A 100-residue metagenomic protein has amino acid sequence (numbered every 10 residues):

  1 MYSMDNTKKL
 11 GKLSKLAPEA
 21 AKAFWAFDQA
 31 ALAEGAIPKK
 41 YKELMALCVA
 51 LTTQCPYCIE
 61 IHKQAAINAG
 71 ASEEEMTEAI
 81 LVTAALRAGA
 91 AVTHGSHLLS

Functional and structural regions predicted by a protein language model:
M1-E43, I67-N68, H94-S100: Acidic, glycine/proline-rich low-complexity segments that act as flexible tails and inter-domain linkers
S14-A17, C48-L51, A85, A90 (+1 more regions): Generic low-complexity, intrinsically disordered sequence content enriched in small uncharged/hydrophobic residues
A31, E60-K63: Membrane-helix exit/interface motif
A36-T53, E73-I80: Immediate flanking context of iron-sulfur cluster ligation sites
K40-K42, H62-K63, R87: Basic side chains
C55-C58: Short cysteine clusters
H62-G70: Amphipathic, hydrophobic secondary-structure cores in small proteins
S72-S100: C-terminal structural segments of small proteins and small subunits
